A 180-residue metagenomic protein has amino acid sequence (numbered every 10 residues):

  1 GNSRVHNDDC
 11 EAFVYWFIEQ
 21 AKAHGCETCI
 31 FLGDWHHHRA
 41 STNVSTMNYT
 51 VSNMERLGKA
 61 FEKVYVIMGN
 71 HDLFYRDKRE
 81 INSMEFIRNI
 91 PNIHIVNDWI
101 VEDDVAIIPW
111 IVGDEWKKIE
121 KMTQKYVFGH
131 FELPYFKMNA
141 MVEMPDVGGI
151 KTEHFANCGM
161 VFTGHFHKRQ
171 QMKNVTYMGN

Functional and structural regions predicted by a protein language model:
N2-I100, H154-C158: Core catalytic region of metal-dependent phosphoesterases/phosphodiesterases, especially metallo-beta-lactamase-like
V14-W16, K22, G113-E115, E120 (+3 more regions): A structural signal for the main folded, soluble domain(s) of proteins
I30, Y65, V96, A106 (+3 more regions): Hydrophobic/aromatic beta-strand patches that form the interior of the parallel beta-sheet core in alpha/beta enzyme
G33-D34, G69-N70, H130, G164-H165 (+1 more regions): Active-site glycine-centered loops adjacent to acidic/histidine catalytic or metal-binding residues that shape
H36, D72, I111-G113, E132-P134 (+1 more regions): Short, solvent-exposed loop/turn segments at secondary-structure junctions
V44-M47, R79-S83, E120-K121, A140-M144 (+1 more regions): Short, glycine/charged-enriched secondary-structure capping and boundary segments
W99-E153: Binuclear metal-dependent hydrolase catalytic cores centered on His/Asp/Glu-rich metal-binding motifs
L133, N139-N180: Conserved beta-sheet core of the metallophosphoesterase superfamily
